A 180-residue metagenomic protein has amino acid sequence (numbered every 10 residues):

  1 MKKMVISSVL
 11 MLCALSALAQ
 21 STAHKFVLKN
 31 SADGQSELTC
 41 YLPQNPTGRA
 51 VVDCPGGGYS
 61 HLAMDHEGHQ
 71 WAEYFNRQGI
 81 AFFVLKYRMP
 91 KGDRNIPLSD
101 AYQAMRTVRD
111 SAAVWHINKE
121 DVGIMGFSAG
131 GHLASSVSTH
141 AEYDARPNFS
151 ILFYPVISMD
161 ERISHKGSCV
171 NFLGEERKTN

Functional and structural regions predicted by a protein language model:
M1-A23: Bacterial Sec-dependent N-terminal signal peptides
Q20-R49, R94-L98, E161-S164, F172-N180: N-terminal cap/lid segment of alpha/beta-hydrolase-fold proteins
G48-G57: Short beta-strand element of the alpha/beta-hydrolase
A50, N76-F83, G123, F149: A fold-wide structural signal in alpha/beta-hydrolase
G57, A81, K86-P90, V156: Short beta-to-alpha linker loops that shape the active-site pocket of alpha/beta-hydrolase fold enzymes
G57, E67-G68, T139: N-terminal cap/lid subdomain of alpha/beta-hydrolase-fold enzymes
A63-A72, L85-K119: Catalytic nucleophile-loop/oxyanion-hole region of alpha/beta-hydrolase and closely related hydrolase-like folds
Q103-F172: Primarily recognizes the serine-hydrolase "nucleophile elbow" in alpha/beta-hydrolase and SGNH/GDSL folds
